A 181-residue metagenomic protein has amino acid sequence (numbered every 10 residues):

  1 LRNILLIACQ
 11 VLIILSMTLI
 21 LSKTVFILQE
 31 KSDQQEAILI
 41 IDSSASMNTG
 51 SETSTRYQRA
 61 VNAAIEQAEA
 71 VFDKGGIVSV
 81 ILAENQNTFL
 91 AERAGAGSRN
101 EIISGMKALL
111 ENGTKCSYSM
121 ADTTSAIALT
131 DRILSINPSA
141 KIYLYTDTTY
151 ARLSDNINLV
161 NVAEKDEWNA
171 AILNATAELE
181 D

Functional and structural regions predicted by a protein language model:
L1-D181: N-linked glycosylation sequons
